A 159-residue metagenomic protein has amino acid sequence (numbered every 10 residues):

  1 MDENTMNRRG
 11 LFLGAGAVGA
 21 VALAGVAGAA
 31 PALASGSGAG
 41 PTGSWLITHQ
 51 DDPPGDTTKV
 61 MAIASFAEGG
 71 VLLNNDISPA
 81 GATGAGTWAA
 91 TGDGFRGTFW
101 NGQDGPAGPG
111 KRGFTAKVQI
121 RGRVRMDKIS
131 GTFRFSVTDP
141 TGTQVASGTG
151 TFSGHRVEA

Functional and structural regions predicted by a protein language model:
M1-M6, A17-G25: N-terminal secretory signal peptides
N4-F12, V26, A30-A34: Twin-arginine (Tat) signal peptide motif
G38-P41, A89-F95, R121-I129, H155-A159: A short, structured loop/turn motif at beta-sheet edges
G38-T57: Tryptophan-anchored aromatic micro-motifs
G55-G94, K128-S130: N-terminal glycine/threonine-rich, aromatic-flanked beta-hairpin/loop signature
A62-S65, A85-A89, T115-V124, F152-G154: Hydrophobic/aromatic beta-strand elements that line small-molecule binding cavities or substrate pockets in beta-rich
G97-T132: Acidic, glycine-rich flexible loop segments
F135-A159: Edge beta-strand at a domain terminus
